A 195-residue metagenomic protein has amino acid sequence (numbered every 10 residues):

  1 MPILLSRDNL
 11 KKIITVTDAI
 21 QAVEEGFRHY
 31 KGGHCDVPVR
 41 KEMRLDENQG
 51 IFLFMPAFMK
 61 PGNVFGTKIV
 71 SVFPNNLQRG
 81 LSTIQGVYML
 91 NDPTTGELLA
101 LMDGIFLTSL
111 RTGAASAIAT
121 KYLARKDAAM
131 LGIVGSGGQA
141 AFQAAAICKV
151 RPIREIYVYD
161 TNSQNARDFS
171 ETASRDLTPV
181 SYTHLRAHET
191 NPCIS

Functional and structural regions predicted by a protein language model:
M1-S109, A117, D127: N-terminal ligand-binding/catalytic initiation module
I3-L5, C148-P152: Acidic/polar active-site rim loop that often engages polyanionic ligands
F106-A128, N165-L177: Conserved N-terminal glycine/acidic-rich loop preference
S116, A128-C148, D160-T161: Glycine-rich adenosine-cofactor-binding loop
R151-A173: NAD(P)-binding Rossmann-fold cofactor-contacting core
P179-S181: Acidic, proline/serine/threonine- and glycine-rich low-complexity intrinsically disordered segments
T183-T190: Conserved small/polar residues in nucleotide/adenosyl-binding loops
